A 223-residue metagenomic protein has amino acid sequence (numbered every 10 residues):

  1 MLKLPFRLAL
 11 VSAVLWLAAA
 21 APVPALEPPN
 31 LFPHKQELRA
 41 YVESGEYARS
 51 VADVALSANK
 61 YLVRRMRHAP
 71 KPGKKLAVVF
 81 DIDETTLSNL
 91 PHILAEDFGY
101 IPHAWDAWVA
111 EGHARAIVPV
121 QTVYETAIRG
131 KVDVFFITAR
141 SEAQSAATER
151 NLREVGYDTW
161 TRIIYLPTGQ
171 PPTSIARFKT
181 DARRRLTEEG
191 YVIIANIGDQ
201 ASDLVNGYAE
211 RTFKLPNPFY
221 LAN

Functional and structural regions predicted by a protein language model:
L2, A20-F80: Non-catalytic pre-domain segments flanking phosphatase-related domains
P5, A9-A18: Bacterial N-terminal signal peptides
L26-Q36, G45, V132, S141-N223: C-terminal cap/substrate-recognition subdomain and adjoining C-terminal extension of metal-dependent phosphatase-like
Y47-A58, A116-V123, Q144, T148 (+1 more regions): Stable alpha-helical elements in mature extracytoplasmic
A55-A69, T86, L90, L94 (+3 more regions): Sec/Tat-exported extracytoplasmic proteins
A77-N89: Asp-based phosphoryl-transfer active-site loop
S88, I93-A116: Metal-dependent phosphoesterase signature
W105-F135, E142-A143: Short, acidic loop-to-helix structural element flanking the phosphoryl-transfer center in phosphate-processing enzymes
